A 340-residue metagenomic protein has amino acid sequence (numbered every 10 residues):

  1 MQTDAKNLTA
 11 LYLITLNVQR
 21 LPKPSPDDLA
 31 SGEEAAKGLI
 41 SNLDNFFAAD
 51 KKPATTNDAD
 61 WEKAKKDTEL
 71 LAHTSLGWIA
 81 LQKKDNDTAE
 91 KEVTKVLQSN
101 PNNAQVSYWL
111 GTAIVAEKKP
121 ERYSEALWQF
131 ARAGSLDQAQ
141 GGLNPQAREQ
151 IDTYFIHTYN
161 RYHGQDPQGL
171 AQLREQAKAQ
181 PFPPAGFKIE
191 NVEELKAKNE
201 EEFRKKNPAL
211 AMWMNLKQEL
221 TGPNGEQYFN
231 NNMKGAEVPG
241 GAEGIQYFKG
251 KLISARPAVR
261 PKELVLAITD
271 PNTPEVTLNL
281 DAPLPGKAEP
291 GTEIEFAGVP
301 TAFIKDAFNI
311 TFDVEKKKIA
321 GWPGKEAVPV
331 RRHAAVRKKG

Functional and structural regions predicted by a protein language model:
M1, L39, K95-V96, A133: Canonical positions in the second alpha-helix
T3-P24, G38-P53, K63-I79, Q105-A113 (+1 more regions): Amphipathic alpha-helical repeat scaffolds of TPR domains
Q19, A30-D44, K118-G142, I156: TPR/TPR-like (Sel1-like) alpha-helical repeat modules
L21-P26, K83, E117-P120: Structural motif corresponding to the intra-repeat A-B loop/turn of tetratricopeptide repeats
L81-A113: A contiguous binding-surface segment within folded domains or other stable secondary-structure elements
K118, A126-F130, A147, A267-N272: Mature extracellular/secreted ectodomains of secretory-pathway proteins
F130-P183: Long, ordered, amphipathic alpha-helical scaffolds
P167-G340: OB-fold and OB-like single-stranded nucleic-acid-recognition modules and their adjacent interaction interfaces
